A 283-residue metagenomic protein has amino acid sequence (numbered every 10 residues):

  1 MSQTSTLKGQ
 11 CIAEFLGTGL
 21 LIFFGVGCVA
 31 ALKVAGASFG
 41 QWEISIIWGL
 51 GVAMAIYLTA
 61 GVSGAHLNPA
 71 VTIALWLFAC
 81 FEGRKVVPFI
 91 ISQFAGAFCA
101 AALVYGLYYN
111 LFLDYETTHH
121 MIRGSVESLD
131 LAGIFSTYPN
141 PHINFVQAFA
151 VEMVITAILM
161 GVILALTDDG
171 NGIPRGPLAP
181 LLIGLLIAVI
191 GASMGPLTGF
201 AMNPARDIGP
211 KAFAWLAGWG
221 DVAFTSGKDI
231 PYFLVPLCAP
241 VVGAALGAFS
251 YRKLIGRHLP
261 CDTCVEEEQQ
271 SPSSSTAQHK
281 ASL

Functional and structural regions predicted by a protein language model:
M1-L283: Membrane-interface helix-loop junctions and terminal tails of multi-pass membrane proteins
